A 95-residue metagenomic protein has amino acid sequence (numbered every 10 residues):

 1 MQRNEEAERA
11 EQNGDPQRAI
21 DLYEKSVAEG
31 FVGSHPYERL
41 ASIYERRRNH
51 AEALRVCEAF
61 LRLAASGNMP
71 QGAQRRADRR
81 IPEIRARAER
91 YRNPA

Functional and structural regions predicted by a protein language model:
M1-E11, E38: Alpha-helical tetratricopeptide repeat
E6, R39-L40, I81, A88: Structural register within alpha-helical repeat arrays
R48-N68: TPR/TPR-like (Sel1-like) alpha-helical repeat modules
